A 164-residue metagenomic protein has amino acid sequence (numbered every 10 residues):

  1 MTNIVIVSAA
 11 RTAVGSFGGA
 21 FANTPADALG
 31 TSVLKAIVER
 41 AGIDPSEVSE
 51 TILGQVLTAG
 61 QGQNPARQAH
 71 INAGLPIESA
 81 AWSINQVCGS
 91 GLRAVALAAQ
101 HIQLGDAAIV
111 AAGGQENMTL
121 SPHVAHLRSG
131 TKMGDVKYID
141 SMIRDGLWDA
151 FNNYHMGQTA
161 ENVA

Functional and structural regions predicted by a protein language model:
M1-S79, Q115-A164: Conserved "HGTGT" condensation-loop signature of ketosynthase/thiolase-family condensing enzymes that catalyze
G62, A81-S90: Active-site nucleophile and cofactor-binding loops and adjacent substrate-binding regions of central metabolic enzymes
A66, H70, A81, L92-V95 (+1 more regions): Generic internal hydrophobic packing segments that stabilize the cores of diverse globular domains
Q86-E116, Q158: Active-site-proximal alpha-helical scaffold in enzymes
